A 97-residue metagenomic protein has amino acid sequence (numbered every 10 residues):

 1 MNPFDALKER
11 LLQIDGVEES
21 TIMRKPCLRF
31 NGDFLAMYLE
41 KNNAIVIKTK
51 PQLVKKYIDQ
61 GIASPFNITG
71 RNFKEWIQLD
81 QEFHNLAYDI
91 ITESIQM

Functional and structural regions predicted by a protein language model:
M1-M97: Charge-dense, helix-prone N-terminal extensions
